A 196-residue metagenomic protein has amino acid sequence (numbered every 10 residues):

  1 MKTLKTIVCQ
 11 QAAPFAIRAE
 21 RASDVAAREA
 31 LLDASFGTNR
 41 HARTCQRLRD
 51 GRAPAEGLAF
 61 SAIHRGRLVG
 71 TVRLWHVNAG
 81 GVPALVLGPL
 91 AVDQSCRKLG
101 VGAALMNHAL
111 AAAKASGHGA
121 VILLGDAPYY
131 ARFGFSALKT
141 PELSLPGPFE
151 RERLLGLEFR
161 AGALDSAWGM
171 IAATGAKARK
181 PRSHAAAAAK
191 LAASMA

Functional and structural regions predicted by a protein language model:
K2-R47, A53-E56, S61-L68, L154 (+1 more regions): Short amphipathic alpha-helix that is part of the acyltransferase structural core
S61, R67-V77, P83-A91: Conserved beta-strand in the GNAT
R67, D93-A104, S116, R132-F133: Conserved glycine-rich acetyl-CoA-binding loop
L87, V92, K98-A111, L123: Conserved acetyl-CoA-binding loop-helix of GNAT-fold acetyltransferases
L99, A103, G147-R160: Accessory recognition modules or surfaces
A115-G119, G125-E150: Conserved active-site alpha-helix within GNAT-family acetyltransferase domains
